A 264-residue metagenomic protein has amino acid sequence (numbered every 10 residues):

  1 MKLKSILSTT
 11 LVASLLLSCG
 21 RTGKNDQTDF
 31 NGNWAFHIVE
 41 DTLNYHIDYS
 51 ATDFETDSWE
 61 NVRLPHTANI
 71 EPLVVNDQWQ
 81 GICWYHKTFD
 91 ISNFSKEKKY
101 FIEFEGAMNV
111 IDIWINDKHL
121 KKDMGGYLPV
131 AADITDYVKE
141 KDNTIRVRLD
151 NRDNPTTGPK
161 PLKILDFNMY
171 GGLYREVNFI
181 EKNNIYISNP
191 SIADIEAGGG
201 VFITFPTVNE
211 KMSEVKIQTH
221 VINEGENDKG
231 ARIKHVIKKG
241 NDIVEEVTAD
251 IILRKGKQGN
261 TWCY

Functional and structural regions predicted by a protein language model:
M1-D26: Bacterial Sec-dependent N-terminal signal peptides
G20-P72, N76, R148, R152-T157 (+2 more regions): Accessory carbohydrate-binding/adhesion or oligomerization-edge regions at the termini of glycan-active proteins
I38-E40, V75-N76, Q80-E196, E224-G225 (+1 more regions): Accessory beta-strand-rich segments of carbohydrate-active enzymes
I115, E210-I252: Beta-strand-rich binding/interaction modules
L120-K121, G125, V244-G256: Solvent-exposed serine/threonine-rich low-complexity stretches and specific carbohydrate-binding patches
L128-V130, G256-Y264: Aromatic sugar-binding surface patches on proteins that engage polysaccharides or sugar-phosphate polymers
E140-D142, M212, R254-G259: Solvent-exposed, conformationally flexible loop/turn segments
N184-E224: Surface beta-strand/loop "capping" patches
